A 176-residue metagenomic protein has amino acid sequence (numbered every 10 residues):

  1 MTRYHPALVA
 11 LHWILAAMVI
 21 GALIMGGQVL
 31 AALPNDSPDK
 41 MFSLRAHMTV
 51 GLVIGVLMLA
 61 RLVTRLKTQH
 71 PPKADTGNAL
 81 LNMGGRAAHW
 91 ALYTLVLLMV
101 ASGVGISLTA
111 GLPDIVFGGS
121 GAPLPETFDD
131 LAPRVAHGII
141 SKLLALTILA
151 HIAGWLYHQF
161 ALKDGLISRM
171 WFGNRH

Functional and structural regions predicted by a protein language model:
M1-H176: Membrane-embedded alpha-helical bundles that constitute the cytochrome b-like, heme-associated redox core of multi-pass
